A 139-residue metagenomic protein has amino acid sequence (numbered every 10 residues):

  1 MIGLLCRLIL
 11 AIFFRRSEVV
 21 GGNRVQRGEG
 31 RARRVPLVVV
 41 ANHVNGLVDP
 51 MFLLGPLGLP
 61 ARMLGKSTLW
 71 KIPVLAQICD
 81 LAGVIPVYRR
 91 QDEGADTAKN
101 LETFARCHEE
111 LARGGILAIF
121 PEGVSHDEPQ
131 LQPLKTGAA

Functional and structural regions predicted by a protein language model:
M1-A139: Soluble catalytic domains of membrane acyltransferases
